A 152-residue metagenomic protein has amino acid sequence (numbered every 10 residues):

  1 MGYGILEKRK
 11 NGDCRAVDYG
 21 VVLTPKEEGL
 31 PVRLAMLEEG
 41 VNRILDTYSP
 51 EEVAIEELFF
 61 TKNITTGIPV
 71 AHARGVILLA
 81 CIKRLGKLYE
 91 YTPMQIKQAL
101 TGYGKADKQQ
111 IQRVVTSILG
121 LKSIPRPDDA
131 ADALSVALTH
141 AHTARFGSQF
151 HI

Functional and structural regions predicted by a protein language model:
M1-I152: Phosphate- and other anionic-substrate recognition elements at nucleic-acid/protein interfaces
